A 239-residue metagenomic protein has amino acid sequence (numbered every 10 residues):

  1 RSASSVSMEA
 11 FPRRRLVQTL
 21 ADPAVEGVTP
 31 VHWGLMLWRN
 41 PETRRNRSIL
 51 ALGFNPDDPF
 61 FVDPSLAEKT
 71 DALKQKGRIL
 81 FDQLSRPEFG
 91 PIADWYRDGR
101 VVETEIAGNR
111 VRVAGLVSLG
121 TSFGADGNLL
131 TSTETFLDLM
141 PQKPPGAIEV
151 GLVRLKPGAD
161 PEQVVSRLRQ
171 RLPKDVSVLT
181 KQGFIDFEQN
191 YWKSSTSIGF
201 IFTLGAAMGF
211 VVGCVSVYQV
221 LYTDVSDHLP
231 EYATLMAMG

Functional and structural regions predicted by a protein language model:
R1-L50, E68-T70, S166-Q170, K174-S177: Hydrophobic, regular-secondary-structure patches
S5, L35-W38, P59, F184-E188: A short acidic, often aromatic-flanked loop/helix-cap motif at beta-alpha or helix-coil junctions that lines enzyme
A10-R13, Y96, S194-T196: Charged helix-capping and loop-helix junction motifs
R45-I92: Short beta-strand boundary microenvironments
F61-D63, L80-L179: Basic-flanked hydrophobic alpha-helices used for secretion and membrane insertion
P161-V217, D224-L229, L235: Peri-transmembrane interface segments
